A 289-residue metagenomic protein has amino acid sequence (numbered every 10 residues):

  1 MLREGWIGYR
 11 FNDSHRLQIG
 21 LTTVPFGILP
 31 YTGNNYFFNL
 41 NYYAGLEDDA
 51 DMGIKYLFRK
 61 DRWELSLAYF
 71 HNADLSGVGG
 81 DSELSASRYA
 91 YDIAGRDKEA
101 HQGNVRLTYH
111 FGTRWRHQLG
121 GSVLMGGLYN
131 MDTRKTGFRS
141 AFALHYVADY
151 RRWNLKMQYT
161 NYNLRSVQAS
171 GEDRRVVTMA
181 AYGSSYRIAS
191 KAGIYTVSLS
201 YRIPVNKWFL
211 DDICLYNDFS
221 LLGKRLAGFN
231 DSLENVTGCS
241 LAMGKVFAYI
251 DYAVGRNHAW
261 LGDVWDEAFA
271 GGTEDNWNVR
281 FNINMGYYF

Functional and structural regions predicted by a protein language model:
M1-R3, D48-M52, R59-D61, E99-G103 (+6 more regions): Residues that define the transmembrane beta-barrel architecture of outer-membrane proteins
M1-S14, L29-F37, E83-I93, M131-T136 (+2 more regions): Surface-exposed loop and membrane-interface regions of Gram-negative outer-membrane beta-barrel proteins
M1-S76, T108-G112, T196, I250: Outer membrane beta-barrel
Y9-F11, L57-K60, Y109-F111, A148-Y150 (+3 more regions): Residue-level signature of outer-membrane beta-barrel architecture
S14, F26, R62, G112-Q118 (+2 more regions): Short loop/turn motifs that connect adjacent beta-strands in outer-membrane beta-barrel proteins
I19-L21, L67-H71, L119-M125, A148 (+3 more regions): Transmembrane beta-barrel strands of outer-membrane/channel proteins
Y42-D48, I93-A100, D132-S140, E172 (+3 more regions): Replace "Gram-negative outer membrane beta-barrel proteins" with "bacterial and organellar outer membrane beta-barrel
V197-L199, D275-F289: Outer-membrane beta-barrel "beta-signal"
